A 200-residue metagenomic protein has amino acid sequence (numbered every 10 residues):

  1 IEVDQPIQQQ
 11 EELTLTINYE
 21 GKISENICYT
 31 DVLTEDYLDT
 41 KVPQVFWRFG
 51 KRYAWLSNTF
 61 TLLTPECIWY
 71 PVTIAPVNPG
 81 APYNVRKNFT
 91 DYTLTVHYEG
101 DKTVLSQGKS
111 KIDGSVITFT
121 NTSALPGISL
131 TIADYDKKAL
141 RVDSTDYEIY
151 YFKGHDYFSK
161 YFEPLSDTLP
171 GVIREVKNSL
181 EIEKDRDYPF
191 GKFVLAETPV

Functional and structural regions predicted by a protein language model:
I1-E12: Aromatic/His-enriched, Gly/Pro-containing loop or helix-boundary segments that lie immediately adjacent to catalytic
I7, T16-S129, A133: Extended, low-hydrophobicity, Ser/Thr/Pro/Gly-biased non-transmembrane segments
L13-L15, Y147: Conserved beta-strand core positions
A75, G80-V200: Hydrophobic helix-coil surface modules that form long, contiguous segments used for peptide/substrate interaction
